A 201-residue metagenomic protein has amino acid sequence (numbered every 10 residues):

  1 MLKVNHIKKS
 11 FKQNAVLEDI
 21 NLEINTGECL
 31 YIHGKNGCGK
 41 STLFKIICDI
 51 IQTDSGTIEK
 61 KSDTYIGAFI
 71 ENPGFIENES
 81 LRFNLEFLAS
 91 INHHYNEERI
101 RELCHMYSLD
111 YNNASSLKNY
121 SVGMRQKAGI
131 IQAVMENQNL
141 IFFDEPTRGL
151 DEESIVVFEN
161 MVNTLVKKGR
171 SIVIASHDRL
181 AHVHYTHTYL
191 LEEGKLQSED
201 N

Functional and structural regions predicted by a protein language model:
L2-V4, L17-D19: Conserved structural motif at the start of ABC-family nucleotide-binding domains
H33-K35: The feature captures the beta-strand-to-loop junction immediately N-terminal to the Walker
C48: Helix-to-loop junction immediately C-terminal to a conserved catalytic motif
N72, N78-H94, R99: Q-loop/switch helix immediately C-terminal to the Walker
E97-N112: Conserved ABC ATPase "signature" region
I130: Hydrophobic anchor residue at the start of the ABC signature
I141-E145: Catalytic Walker B motif of ABC-type/P-loop ATPase nucleotide-binding domains
